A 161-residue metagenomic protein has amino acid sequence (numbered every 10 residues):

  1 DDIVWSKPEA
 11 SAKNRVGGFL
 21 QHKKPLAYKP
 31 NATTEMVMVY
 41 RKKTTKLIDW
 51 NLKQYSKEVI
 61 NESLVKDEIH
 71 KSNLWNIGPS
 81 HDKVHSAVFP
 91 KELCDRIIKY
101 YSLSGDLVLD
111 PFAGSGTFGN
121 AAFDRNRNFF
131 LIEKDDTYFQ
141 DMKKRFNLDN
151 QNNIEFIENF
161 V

Functional and structural regions predicted by a protein language model:
D1-Q140: Core catalytic lobe of class I
K143-V161: S-adenosyl-L-methionine
